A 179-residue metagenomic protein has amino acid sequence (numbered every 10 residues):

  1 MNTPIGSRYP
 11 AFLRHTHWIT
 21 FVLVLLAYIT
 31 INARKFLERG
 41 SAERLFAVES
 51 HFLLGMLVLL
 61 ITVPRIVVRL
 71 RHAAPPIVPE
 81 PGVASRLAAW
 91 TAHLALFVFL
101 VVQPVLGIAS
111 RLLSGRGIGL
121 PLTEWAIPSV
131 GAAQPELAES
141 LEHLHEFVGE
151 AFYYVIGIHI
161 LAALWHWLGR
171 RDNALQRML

Functional and structural regions predicted by a protein language model:
M1-L179: Membrane-embedded alpha-helical bundles that constitute the cytochrome b-like, heme-associated redox core of multi-pass
